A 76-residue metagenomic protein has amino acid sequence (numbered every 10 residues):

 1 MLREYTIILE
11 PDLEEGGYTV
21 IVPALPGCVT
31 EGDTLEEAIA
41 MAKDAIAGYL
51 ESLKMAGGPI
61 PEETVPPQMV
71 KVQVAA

Functional and structural regions predicted by a protein language model:
M1-T6, A40-A76: Short, charged, surface-exposed hinge/linker loops at domain edges that act as mobile lids or interdomain connectors
E10-V29: A short, structured beta-strand/loop element
